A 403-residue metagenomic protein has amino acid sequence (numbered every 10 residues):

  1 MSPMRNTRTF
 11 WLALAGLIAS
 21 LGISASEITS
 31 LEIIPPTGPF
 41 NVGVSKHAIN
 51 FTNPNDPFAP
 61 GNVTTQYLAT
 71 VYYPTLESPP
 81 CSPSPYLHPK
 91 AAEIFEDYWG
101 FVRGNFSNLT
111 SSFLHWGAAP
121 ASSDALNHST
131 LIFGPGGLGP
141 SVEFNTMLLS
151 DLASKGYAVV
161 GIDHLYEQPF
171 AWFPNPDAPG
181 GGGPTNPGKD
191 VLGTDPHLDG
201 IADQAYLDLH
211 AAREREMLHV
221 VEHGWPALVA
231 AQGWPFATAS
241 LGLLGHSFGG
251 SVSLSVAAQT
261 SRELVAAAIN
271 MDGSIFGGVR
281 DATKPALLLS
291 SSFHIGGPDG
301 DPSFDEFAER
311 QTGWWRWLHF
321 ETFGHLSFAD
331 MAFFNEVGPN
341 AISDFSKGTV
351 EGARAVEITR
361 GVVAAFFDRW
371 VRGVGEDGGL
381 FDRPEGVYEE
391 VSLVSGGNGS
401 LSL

Functional and structural regions predicted by a protein language model:
M1-A25: Fungal secretory targeting signals
I23-L131, V363-A365: Domain-level recognition of soluble alpha/beta enzyme cores, biased toward histidine phosphatases/phosphomutases
L76, Y86-V102, E143-P196, E321: Active-site machinery of serine-nucleophile hydrolases
L109-W172, H294-P298: Short substrate-entry loop that stabilizes the transition state in hydrolases
S123-A125, A266-F328: The feature captures the conserved acid-bearing segment of alpha/beta-hydrolase catalytic domains
Y166, W172-P235: Alpha/beta-hydrolase active-site loop
G245-G249, S253: Gly/Ala-rich beta-loop-alpha elbow adjacent to hydrolase catalytic centers
M331-L403: Alpha/beta-hydrolase-fold serine-hydrolase catalytic core, especially in secreted/extracellular enzymes
